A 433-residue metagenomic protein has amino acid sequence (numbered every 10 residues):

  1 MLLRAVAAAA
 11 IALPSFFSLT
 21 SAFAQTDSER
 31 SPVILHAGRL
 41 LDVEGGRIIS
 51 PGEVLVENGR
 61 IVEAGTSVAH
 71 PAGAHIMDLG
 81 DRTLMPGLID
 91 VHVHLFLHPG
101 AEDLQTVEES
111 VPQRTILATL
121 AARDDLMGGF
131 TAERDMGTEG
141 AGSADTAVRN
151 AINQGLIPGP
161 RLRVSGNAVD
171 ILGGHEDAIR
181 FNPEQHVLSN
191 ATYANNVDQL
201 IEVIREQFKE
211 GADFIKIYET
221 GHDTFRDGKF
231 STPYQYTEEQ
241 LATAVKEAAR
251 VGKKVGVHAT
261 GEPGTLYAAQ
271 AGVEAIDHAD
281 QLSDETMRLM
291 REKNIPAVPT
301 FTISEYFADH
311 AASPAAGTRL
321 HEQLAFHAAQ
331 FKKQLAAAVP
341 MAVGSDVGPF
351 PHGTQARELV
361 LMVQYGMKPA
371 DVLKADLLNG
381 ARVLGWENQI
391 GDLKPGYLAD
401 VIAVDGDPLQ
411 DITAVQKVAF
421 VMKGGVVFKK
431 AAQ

Functional and structural regions predicted by a protein language model:
R4-S21: Bacterial N-terminal signal peptides
D27-S31, L40, G45-M85: Histidine-rich, glycine-flanked metal-binding segment
R82-L156, L172, E239, A271: Metal-associated gating/positioning segment near the N- to mid-region
G100-E102, D145, G174, F225-G228 (+7 more regions): Histidine/acidic-residue-rich catalytic or RNA/ligand-binding cores of hydrolases and nuclease-related proteins
L104-I116, I179-E202, K254-G256: Active-site mouth loops of central-metabolism enzymes
A118-S143, P158-A168, A212-D223, K254 (+3 more regions): Divalent metal-dependent hydrolysis catalytic cores, especially in the metallo-beta-lactamase
A147, V197-A297, E322-P340: Histidine/acidic residue-rich metal-binding segments in metalloenzymes
R250, Q323-P408: His/Asp/Glu-enriched, well-ordered alpha-helical/loop segment that forms or immediately abuts the divalent-metal
